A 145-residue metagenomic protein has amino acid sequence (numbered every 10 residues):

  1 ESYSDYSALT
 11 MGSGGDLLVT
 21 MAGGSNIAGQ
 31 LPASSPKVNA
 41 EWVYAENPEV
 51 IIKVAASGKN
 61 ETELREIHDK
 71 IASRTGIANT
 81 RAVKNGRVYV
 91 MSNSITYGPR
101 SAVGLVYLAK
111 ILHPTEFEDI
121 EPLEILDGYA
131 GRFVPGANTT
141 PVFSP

Functional and structural regions predicted by a protein language model:
E1-P145: N-terminal ligand-binding lobe of clamshell/alpha-beta domains
